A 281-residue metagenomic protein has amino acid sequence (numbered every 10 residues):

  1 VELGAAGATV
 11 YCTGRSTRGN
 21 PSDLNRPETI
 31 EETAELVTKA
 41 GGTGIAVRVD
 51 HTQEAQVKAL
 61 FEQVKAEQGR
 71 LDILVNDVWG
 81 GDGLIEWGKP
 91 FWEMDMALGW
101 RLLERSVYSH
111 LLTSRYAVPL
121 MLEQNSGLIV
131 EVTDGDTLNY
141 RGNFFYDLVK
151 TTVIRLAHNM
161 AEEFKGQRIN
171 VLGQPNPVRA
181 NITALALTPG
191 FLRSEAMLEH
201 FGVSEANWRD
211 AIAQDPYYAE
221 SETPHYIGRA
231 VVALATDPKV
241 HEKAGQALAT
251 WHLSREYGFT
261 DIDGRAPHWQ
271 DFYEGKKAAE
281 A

Functional and structural regions predicted by a protein language model:
V1-T17: Canonical Rossmann dinucleotide-binding motif of NAD(H)/NADP(H)-dependent dehydrogenases/reductases, specifically
P27-E31, R48-L60, M96: The beta1-alpha1 cofactor-binding region of Rossmann-like NAD(H)/NADP(H)-dependent oxidoreductases
E35-Q53: Rossmann-fold cofactor-recognition segment
A40-T43, Q63-N76, D82, D95 (+1 more regions): A glycine-rich helix->loop->beta "capping" turn within Rossmann-like NAD(P)(H)-dependent oxidoreductase domains
G80-L84, E93-M96, L102, L122 (+3 more regions): Catalytic loop of short-chain dehydrogenase/reductase
S114-R115, H158: A short, exposed helix-loop element centered on a Lys and neighboring polar residues
A186, E205-A281: C-terminal helical subdomain
